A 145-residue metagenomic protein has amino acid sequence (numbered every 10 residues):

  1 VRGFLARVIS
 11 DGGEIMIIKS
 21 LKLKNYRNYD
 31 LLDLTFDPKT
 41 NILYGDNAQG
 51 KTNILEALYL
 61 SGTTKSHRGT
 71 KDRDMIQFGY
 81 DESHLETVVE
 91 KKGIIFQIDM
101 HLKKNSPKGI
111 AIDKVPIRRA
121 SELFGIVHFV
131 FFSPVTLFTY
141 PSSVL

Functional and structural regions predicted by a protein language model:
R2, G12-L60: Pre-Walker A-like glycine/lysine-rich segment at the N-terminus of P-loop NTPase domains
K19-Y26, T40-L43, T52, V115-S121 (+1 more regions): Short, functional N-terminal and low-complexity linear motifs
T63-Y140, V144: Nucleotide-state sensing region of NTPase/ATPase domains
